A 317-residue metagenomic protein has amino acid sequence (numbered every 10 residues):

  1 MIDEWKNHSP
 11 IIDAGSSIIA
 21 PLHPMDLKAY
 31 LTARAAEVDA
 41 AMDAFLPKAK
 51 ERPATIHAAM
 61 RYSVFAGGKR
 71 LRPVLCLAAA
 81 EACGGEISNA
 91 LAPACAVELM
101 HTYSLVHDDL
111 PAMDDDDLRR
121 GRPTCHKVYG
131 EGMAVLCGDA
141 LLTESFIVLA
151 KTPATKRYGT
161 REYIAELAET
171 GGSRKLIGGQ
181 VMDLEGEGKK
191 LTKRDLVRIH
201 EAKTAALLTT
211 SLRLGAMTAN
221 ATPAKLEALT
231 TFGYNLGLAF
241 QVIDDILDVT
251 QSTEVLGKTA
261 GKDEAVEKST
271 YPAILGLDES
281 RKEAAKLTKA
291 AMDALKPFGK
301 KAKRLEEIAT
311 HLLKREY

Functional and structural regions predicted by a protein language model:
M1-P24: Intrinsic disorder/low-complexity segments
L22-F45: N-terminal export signals and maturation junctions of secreted/periplasmic proteins
A33-E37, L46, K50-A294, K300-L313: Mg2+-dependent prenyl diphosphate-binding active-site environment of isoprenoid biosynthetic enzymes
